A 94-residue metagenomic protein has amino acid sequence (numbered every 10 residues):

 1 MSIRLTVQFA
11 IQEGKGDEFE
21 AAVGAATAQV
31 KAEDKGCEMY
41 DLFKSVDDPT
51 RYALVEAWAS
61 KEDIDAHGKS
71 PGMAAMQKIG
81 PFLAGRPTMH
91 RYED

Functional and structural regions predicted by a protein language model:
M1-S2, D94: Absolute protein N-terminus
I3-A10, M39-G68: Short, well-ordered beta-strand segments in beta-rich or mixed alpha/beta enzyme and ligand-binding folds
I3-A32: N-terminal first-folded block
Q8, G16, V55-A57, H90-E93: A general secondary-structure boundary signal
A25-M39, A57-R91: An amphipathic, aromatic/His-enriched active-site/gating alpha helix that lines ligand/cofactor pockets
D47, E93-D94: Residues that form or immediately flank small-molecule/cofactor binding pockets and catalytic motifs
